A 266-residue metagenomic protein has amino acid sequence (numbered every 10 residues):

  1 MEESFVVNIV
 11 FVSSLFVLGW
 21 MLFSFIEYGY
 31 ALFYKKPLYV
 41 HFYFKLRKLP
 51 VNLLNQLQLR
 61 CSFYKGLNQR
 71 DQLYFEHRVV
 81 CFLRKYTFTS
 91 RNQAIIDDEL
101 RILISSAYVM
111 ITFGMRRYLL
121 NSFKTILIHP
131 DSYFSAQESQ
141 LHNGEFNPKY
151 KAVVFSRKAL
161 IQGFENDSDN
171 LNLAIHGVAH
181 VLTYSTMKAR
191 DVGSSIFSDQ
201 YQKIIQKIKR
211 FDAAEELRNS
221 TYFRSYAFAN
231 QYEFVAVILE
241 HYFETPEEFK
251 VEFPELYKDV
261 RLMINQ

Functional and structural regions predicted by a protein language model:
M1-N121, M187-K207, P246, Y257-Q266: N-terminal low-structure segments adjacent to metalloprotease catalytic domains across cellular compartments
Q56, A174, D212, E216: Functionally constrained cores in energy, signaling, and assembly domains
N68, D169-T186, A236: Active-site recognition of the HExxH zinc-binding catalytic motif
Y74, E165, D169, L173 (+1 more regions): Short, well-structured alpha-helical interface segments that form or flank functional binding sites
I102-M115, D131-F155, A159-E165, K188-Q266: Metalloprotease/metallohydrolase-associated module, dominated by Zn2+-dependent proteases
K124-T125, K151-V153, L171: Generic beta-strand structural signal
